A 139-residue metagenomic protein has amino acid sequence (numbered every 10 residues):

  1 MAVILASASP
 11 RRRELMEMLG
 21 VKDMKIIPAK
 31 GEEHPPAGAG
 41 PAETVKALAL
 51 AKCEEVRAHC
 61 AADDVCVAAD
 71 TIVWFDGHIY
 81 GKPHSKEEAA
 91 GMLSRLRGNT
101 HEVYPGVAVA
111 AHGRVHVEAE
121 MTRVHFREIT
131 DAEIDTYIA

Functional and structural regions predicted by a protein language model:
M1-K22: N-terminal beta1-alpha1 ligand-phosphate binding loop
V3-I4, G40-A139: Anionic-ligand binding patches
A8, A29, H112: Cofactor-binding loop segments of dinucleotide-utilizing enzymes, especially the Rossmann-like FAD- and NAD(P)+-binding
L15-M18, P36-A37, H59: Short loop/helix-cap segments at secondary-structure boundaries that form the rim of catalytic
L19, D23-K30, V67, A108: Membrane-targeting and insertion segments and their boundary/processing signals
D23-A39, V115-M121: Short glycine-rich, Thr/Ser-proximal phosphate-binding strand/loop in the N-terminal lobe of ATP-dependent enzymes
